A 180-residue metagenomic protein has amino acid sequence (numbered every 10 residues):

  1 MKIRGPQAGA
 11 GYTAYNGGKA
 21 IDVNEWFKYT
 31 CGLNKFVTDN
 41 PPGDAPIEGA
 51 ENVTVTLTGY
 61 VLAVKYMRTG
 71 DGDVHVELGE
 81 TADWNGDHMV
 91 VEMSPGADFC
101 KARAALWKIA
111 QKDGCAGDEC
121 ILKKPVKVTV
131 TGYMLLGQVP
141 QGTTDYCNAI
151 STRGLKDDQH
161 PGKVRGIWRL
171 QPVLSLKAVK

Functional and structural regions predicted by a protein language model:
M1-K180: OB-fold and OB-like single-stranded nucleic-acid-recognition modules and their adjacent interaction interfaces
